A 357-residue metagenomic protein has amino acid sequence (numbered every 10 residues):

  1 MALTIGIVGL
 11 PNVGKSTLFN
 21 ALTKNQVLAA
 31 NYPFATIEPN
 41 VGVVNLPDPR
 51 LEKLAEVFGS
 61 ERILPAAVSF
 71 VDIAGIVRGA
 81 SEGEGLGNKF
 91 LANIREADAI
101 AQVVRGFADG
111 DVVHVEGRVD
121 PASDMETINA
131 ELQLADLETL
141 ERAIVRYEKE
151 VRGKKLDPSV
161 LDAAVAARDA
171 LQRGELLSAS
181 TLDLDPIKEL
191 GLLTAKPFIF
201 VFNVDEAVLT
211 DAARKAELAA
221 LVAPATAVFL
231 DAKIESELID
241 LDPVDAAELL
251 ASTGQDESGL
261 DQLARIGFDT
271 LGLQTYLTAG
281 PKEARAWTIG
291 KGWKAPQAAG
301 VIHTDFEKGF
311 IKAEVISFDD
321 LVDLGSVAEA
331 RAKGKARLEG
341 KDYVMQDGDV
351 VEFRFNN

Functional and structural regions predicted by a protein language model:
M1-E84, N88-D111: Conserved G1/Walker A P-loop phosphate-binding module
A2-V8, V13, F19, R146-Q346 (+1 more regions): C-terminal-of-GTPase-core extension/linker across diverse P-loop GTPases
L22-Y32, P39-V41, L46-P49, K53 (+14 more regions): Residue-level signal for pocket-adjacent positions within structured domains
K24, E56, A92, E96 (+5 more regions): Short, intrinsically disordered, mixed-charge
F34, D48-L51, L64-F70, E84-D98 (+8 more regions): Amphipathic alpha-helical transducer elements in NTP-driven molecular machines
T36, L86-G87, G117-D120, A216-A219: Glycine-rich, phosphate-binding/catalytic loops in enzymes
G42-P47, A74-E84, R95-V160, A170-L182 (+1 more regions): Conserved Switch II/interswitch segment of TRAFAC-class P-loop GTPases
V57-E61, R118, A330: Short intrinsically disordered coil segments
